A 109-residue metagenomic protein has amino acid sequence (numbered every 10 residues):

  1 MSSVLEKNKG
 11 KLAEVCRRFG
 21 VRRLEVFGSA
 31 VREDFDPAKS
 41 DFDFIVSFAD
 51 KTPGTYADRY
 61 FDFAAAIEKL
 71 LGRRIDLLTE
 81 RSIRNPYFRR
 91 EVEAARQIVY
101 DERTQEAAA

Functional and structural regions predicted by a protein language model:
M1-E25, V31-A38, A49-A109: Catalytic core of pol beta-like nucleotidyltransferases
D43-V46: Short, aliphatic-rich beta-strand segments
